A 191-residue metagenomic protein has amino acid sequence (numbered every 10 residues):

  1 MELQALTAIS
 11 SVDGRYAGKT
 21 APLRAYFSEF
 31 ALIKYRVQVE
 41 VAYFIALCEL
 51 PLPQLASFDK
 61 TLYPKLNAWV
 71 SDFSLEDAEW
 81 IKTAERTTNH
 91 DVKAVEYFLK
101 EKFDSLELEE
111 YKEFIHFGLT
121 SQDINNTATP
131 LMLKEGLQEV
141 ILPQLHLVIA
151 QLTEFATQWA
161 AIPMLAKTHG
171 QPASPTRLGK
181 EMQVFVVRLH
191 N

Functional and structural regions predicted by a protein language model:
E2-N191: A helix-coil-helix interface module used to build multimeric assemblies and to scaffold catalytic/cofactor sites
